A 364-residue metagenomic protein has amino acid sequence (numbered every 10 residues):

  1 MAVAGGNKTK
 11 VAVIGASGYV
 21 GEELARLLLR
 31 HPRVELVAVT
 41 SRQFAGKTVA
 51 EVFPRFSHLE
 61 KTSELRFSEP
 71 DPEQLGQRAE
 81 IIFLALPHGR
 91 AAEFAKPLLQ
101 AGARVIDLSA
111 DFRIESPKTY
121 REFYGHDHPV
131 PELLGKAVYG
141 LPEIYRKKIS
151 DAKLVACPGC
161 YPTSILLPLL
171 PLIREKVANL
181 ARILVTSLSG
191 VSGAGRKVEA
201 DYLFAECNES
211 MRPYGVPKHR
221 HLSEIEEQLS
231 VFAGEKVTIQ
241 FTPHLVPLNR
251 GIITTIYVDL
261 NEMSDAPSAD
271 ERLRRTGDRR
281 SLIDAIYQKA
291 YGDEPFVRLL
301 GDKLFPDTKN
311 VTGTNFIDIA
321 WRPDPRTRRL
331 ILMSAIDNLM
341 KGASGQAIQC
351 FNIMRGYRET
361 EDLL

Functional and structural regions predicted by a protein language model:
A2-E209, Y214-V216, R322-P325, E361-L363: N-terminal Rossmann-like NAD(P) cofactor-binding subdomain of oxidoreductases, focused on the glycine-rich
K10-V13, A156, T255-D259, L332-A335: Short glycine-rich or small-residue beta-strand-to-loop segments that form or flank ligand, phosphate, metal/Fe-S
E23, L27, L167-P171, E224-Q228 (+3 more regions): Alpha-helical scaffold segments in soluble metabolic enzymes
R30, V231, I353-Y357: Short, well-ordered loop/turn and helix-capping segments at boundaries between secondary-structure elements and domains
E35-R78, L180-S187, V191-L332: C-terminal substrate-binding/catalytic lobe of Rossmann-fold NAD(P)-dependent oxidoreductases
P171-E175, D259, C350-Y357: Active-site catalytic microenvironments for nucleophilic, acid-base chemistry
F316-D318, P323-L364: NAD(P)-dependent Rossmann-like dehydrogenase/reductase catalytic/cofactor-binding core
